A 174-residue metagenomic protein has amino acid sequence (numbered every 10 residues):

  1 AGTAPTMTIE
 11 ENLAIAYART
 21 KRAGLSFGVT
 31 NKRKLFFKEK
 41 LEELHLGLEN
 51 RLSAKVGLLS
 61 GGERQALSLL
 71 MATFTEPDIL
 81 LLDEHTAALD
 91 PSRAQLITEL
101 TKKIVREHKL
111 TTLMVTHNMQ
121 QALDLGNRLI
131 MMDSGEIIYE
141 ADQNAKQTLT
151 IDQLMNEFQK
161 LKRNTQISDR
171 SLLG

Functional and structural regions predicted by a protein language model:
M7-R22: Q-loop/switch helix immediately C-terminal to the Walker
K40-L58: Conserved ABC nucleotide-binding domain
A72-T73: ABC ATPase C-loop
L80-D83: Catalytic Walker B motif of ABC-type/P-loop ATPase nucleotide-binding domains
D90: ABC-family nucleotide-binding domains
A94-H108: Helical segment within the ABC ATPase nucleotide-binding domain
T116-H117: H-loop/switch region of ABC-family ATPase nucleotide-binding domains
E136-K162: Conserved beta-strand-loop-alpha-helix hinge in the C-terminal portion of ABC ATPase nucleotide-binding domains
